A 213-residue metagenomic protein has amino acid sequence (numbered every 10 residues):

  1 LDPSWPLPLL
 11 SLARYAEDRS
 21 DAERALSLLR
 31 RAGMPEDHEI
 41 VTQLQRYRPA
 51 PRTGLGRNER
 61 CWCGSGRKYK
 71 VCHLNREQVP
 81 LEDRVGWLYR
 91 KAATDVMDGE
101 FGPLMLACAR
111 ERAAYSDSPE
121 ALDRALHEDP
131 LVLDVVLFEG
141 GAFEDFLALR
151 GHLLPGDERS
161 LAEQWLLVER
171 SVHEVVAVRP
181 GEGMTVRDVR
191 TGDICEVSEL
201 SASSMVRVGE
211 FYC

Functional and structural regions predicted by a protein language model:
L1-C213: Acidic/negatively charged segments and metal-coordination signatures
